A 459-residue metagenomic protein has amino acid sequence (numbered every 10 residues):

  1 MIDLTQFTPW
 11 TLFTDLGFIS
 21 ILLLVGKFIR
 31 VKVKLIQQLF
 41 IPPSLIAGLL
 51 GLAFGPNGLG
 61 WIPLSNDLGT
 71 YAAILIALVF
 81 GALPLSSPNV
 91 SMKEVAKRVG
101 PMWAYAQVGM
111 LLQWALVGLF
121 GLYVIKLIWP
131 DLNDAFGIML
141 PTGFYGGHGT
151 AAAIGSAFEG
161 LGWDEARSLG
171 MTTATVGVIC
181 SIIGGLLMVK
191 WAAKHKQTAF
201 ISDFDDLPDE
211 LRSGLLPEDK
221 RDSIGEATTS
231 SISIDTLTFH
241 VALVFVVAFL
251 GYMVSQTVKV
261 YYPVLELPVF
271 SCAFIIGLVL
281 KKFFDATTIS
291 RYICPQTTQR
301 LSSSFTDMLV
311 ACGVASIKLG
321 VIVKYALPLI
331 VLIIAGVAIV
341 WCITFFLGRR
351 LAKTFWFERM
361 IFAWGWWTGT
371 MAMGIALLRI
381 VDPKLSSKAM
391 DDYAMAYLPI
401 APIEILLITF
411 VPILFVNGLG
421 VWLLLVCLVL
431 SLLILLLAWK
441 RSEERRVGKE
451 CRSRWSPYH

Functional and structural regions predicted by a protein language model:
L22, G48-P56, G69-K97, I275-F284 (+2 more regions): Hydrophobic transmembrane alpha-helices of secondary-active transporters and Na+-translocating membrane complexes
L22, V178-I182, K190, K194 (+1 more regions): Membrane-embedded hairpin module used as a gating/binding unit in multi-pass transport and secretion proteins
F28-L45, W61-G69, Y123, L187 (+1 more regions): Flexible hinge motifs at transmembrane-helix junctions and intramembrane kinks/re-entrant loops in multi-pass membrane
V33-F40, W61-G69, S86-Y105, D285-Q299 (+4 more regions): Interfacial helix-loop-helix linkers and transmembrane-helix boundary segments in multi-pass membrane proteins
N89-L122, V241-V244, R300, S316-F345 (+2 more regions): Entry/N-cap segments of selected transmembrane alpha helices and their immediately preceding amphipathic helices
V108, W129-E165, L169, V176 (+4 more regions): Alpha-helical membrane segments and immediately flanking helix-loop junctions that form or couple to the substrate/ion
C312, L319, L329, I333-K440: C-terminal transmembrane helix pair
E444-C451: Conserved small/polar residues in nucleotide/adenosyl-binding loops
